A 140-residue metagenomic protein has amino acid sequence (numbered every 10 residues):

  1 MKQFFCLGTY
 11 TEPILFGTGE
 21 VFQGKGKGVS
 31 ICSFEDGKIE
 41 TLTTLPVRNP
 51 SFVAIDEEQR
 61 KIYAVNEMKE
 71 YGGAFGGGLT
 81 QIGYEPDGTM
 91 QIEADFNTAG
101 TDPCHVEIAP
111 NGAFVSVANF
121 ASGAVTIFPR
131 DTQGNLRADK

Functional and structural regions predicted by a protein language model:
M1, I55-Q59, I108-G112: Residue-level detector of Asp-centered blade-edge/turn motifs that repeat once per structural unit in beta-propeller
M1-T11, L15-V21, I31-F34: An edge-strand/N-cap motif at the start of beta-rich repeat modules
L7, A64-V65, V117: Residue position within the beta-strands of beta-propeller blades
T11-L15, M68-G73, A121-A124: Short glycine/acidic-enriched loop and turn motifs that connect beta-strands
V21-F34, G77-E85: Beta-propeller blade signature
C32-K38, I82-G88, I127-A138: Short loop/turn segments immediately following beta-strands, especially the blade-tip and inter-blade linker loops
T43-R48, D95-A99: Surface loop/turn motifs at the tips and blade-to-blade linkers of beta-strand repeat domains
